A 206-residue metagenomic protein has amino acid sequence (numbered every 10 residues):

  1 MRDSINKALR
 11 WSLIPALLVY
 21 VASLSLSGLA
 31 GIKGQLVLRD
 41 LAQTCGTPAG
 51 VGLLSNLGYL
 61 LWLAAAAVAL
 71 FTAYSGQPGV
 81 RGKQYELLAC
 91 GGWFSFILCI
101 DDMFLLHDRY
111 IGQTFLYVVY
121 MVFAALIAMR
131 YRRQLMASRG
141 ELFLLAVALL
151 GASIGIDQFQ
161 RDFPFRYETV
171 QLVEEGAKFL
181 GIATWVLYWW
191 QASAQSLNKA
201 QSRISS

Functional and structural regions predicted by a protein language model:
R2-S206: Polytopic alpha-helical membrane-helix bundles and their juxtamembrane interface segments in multi-pass membrane
